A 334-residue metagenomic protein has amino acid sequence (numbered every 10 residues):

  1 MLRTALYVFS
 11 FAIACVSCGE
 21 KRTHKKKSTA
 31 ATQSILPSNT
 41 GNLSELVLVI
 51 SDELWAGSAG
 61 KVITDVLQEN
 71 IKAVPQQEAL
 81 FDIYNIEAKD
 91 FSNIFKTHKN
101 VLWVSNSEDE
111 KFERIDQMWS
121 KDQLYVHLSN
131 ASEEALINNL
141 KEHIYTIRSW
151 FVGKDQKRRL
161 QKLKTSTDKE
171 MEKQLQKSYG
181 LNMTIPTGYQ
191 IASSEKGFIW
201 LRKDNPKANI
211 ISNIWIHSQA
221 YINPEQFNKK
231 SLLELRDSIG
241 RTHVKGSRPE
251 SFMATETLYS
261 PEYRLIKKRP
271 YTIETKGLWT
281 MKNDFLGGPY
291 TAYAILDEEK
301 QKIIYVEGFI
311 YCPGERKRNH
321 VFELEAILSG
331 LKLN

Functional and structural regions predicted by a protein language model:
L2-V8: Sec-dependent signal peptide recognition, specifically the positively charged N-region followed immediately by
C15-S17: C-terminal motif of bacterial Sec signal peptides marking the signal peptidase cleavage site
G19-R22: Bacterial signal peptide processing site
H24-Q123: Start-of-domain marker
K26-Q33, T40, V47-E53, P186-S247 (+1 more regions): Secretory pathway targeting signatures of secreted, lumenal, and periplasmic proteins
A79-F81, I86-E134, N138, R241-K300 (+1 more regions): Signature of long, low-cysteine stretches enriched in small and polar/charged residues
Y125-S132, I214-S218, K302-Y311: Short, well-ordered beta-strand elements
I137-R158, M183, Y189, Q301-N334: Surface-exposed amphipathic alpha-helical segments
